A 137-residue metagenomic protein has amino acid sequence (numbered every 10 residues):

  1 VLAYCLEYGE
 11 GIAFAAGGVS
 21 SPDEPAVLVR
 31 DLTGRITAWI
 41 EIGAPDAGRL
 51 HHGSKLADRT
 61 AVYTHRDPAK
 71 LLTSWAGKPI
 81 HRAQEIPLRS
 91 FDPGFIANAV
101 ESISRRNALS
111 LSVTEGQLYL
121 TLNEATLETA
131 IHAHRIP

Functional and structural regions predicted by a protein language model:
V1-G18: Acidic-basic catalytic patches of nuclease active cores, encompassing PD-(D/E)XK and other metal-cofactor nuclease
V19-S21, P45-A47, D67-A69: Short, catalytically relevant binding-site loops at active-site mouths
S20, D31-T33, V113-E115: A generic beta-sheet turn/junction motif
S20-E24, R35, K55-A57: Short connector loops at helix/strand junctions that flank enzyme active sites, especially segments positioning acidic
V27-V29, G34-R49: Conserved catalytic cores of phosphodiester-cleaving nucleases, focusing on short active-site segments
I42-G43, H52-D67: Mid-length scaffold segments of soluble, non-membrane domains
R49-G53, S74-W75: A short acidic, amphipathic alpha-helical/loop segment
R59-A61, D67-H132, P137: Helix-rich interaction surfaces within compact, conserved domain-sized segments that mediate assembly or partner
